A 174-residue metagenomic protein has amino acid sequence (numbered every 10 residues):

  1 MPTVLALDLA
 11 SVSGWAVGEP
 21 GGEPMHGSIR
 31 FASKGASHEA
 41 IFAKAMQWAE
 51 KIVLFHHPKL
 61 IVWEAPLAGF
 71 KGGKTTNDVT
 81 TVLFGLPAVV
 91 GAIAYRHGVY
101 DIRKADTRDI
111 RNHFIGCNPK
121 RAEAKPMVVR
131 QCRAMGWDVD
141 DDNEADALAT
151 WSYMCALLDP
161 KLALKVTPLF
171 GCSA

Functional and structural regions predicted by a protein language model:
M1-A174: Phosphate- and other anionic-substrate recognition elements at nucleic-acid/protein interfaces
